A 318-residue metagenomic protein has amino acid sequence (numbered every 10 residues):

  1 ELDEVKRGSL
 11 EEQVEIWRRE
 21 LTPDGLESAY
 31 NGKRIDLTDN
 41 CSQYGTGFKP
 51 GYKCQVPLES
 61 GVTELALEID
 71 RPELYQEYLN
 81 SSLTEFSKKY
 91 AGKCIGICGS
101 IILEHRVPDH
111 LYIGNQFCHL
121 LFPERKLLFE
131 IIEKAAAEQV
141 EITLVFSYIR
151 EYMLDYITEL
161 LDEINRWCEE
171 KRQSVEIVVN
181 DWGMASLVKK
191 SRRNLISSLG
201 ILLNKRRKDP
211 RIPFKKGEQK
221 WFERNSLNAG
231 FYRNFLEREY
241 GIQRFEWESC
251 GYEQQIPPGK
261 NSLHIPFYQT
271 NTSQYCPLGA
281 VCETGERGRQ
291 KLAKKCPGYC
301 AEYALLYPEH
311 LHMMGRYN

Functional and structural regions predicted by a protein language model:
E1-I131, A137-N318: Active-site pocket-lining/capping segments in soluble small-molecule metabolic enzymes
